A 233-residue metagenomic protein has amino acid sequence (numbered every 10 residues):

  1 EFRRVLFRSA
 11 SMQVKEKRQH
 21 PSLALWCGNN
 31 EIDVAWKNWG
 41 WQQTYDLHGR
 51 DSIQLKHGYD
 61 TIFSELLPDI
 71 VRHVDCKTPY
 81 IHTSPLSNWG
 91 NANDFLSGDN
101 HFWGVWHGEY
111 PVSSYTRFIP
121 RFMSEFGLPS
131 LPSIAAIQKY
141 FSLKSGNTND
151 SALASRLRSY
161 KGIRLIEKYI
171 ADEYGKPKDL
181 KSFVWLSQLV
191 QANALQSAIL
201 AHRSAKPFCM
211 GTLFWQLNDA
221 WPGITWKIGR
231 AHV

Functional and structural regions predicted by a protein language model:
E1-L6, H232: Short, small-residue-biased leader/transition segments that mark boundaries at the very start of proteins
F2, S22, F118-F122: A generic secondary-structure signal marking the coil-to-beta-strand transition
R3, V34-K37, E125: Extracytoplasmic/secreted cell-surface and envelope-processing proteins
R8-N93, V190-N193: Active-site neighborhood of glycoside hydrolase catalytic domains
D69-R72, I81-S97, H101-R230: Substrate-binding clefts and catalytic carboxylate motifs of secreted carbohydrate-active enzymes
